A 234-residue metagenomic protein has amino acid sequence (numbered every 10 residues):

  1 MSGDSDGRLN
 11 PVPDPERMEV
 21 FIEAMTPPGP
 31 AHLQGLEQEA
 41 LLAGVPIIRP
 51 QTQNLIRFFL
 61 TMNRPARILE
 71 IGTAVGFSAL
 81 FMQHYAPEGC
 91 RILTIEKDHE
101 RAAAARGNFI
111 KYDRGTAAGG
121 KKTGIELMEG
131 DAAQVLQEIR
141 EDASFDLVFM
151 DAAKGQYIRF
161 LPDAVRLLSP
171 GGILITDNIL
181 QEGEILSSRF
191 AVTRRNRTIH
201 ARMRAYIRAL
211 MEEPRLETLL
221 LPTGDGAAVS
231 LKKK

Functional and structural regions predicted by a protein language model:
M1-P30: N-terminal auxiliary segments of SAM/dcSAM-dependent transferases
G7, A24-M25, G44-V45, A152 (+1 more regions): A generic structural signal for short
M18, H32, T52-L55: Short N-terminal amphipathic alpha-helix/helix-capping patch enriched in small hydrophobics with frequent Ser/Thr
E19, G44-V45, T176: Generic secondary-structure boundary/loop-capping signal
V20-I22, A40-L42, K121, A191-T193: A short, structure-level motif marking secondary-structure boundaries and short turns
T26-P28, L41-N54, T61: Conserved SAM-binding loop and adjacent beta-strand
P50-K234: S-adenosylmethionine/decaboxylated-SAM
